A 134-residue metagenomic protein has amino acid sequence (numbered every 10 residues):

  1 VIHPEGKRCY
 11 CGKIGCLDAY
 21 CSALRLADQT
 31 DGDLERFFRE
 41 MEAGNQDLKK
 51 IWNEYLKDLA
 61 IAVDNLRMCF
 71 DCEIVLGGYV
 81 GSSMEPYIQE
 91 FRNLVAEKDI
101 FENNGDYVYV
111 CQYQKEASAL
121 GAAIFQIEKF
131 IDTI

Functional and structural regions predicted by a protein language model:
E5-R8, K13, L17-I134: ATP-binding/phosphotransfer module of carbohydrate and carboxylate kinases, centering on a glycine-rich
